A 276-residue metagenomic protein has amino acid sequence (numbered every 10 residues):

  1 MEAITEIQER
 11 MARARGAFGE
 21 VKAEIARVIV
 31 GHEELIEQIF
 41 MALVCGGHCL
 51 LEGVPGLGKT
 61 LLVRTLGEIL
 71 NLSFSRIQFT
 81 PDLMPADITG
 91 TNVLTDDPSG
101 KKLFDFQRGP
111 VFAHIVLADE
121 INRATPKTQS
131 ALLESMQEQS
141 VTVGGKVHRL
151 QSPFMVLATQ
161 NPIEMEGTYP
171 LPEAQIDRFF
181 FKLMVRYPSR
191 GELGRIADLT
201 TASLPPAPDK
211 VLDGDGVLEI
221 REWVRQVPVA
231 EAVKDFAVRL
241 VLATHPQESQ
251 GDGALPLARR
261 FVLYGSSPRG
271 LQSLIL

Functional and structural regions predicted by a protein language model:
R10-L57: Pre-Walker A (pre-P-loop) alpha-helix and adjacent loop at the N terminus of AAA/AAA+ ATPase modules, a conserved
Q38-M41, T95-L117: Conserved alpha-helical scaffold flanking the Walker A/P-loop in AAA+ ATPase domains
F40-P81: Walker A/P-loop
C49, V116, F154: Conserved beta-strand position immediately N-terminal to the Walker
G53, D119-E120, A131: Walker B catalytic acidic pair
V54, I88, T159: P-loop (Walker A) phosphate-binding loop of NTP-binding proteins
T95-K101, A124-T128, M136-V227: Canonical AAA+ ATPase core
T201-L276: Basic, amphipathic alpha-helical bundle interface domains used for macromolecular binding and assembly
